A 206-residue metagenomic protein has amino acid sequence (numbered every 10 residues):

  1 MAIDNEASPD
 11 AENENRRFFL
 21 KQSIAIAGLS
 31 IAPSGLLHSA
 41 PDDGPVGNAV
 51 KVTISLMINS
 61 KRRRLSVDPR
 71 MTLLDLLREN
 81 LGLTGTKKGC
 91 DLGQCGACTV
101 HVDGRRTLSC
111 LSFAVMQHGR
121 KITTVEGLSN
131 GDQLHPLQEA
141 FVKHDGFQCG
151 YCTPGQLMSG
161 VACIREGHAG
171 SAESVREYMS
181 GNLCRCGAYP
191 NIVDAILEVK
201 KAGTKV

Functional and structural regions predicted by a protein language model:
M1-E14: N-terminal secretory signal peptides
I3-D4, R70-T84, L111-V206: Ferredoxin-type iron-sulfur electron-transfer modules in oxidoreductases and energy-metabolism complexes
N13-F18, L29-V46, R105: N-terminal twin-arginine translocation
R17, P69-V102: A basic, amphipathic helix-loop patch mediating RNA/tRNA/ribosome contacts
P33-S66, V206: C-terminal segment of N-terminal export signals and the immediately downstream linker at the start of the mature
G89, Q94, R106, Q148 (+1 more regions): The −1 position to Zn-ligating cysteines in a subset of zinc-ribbon hairpins
L92-M116, I122-T123: Mid-chain, structured segments of secreted extracytoplasmic proteins
